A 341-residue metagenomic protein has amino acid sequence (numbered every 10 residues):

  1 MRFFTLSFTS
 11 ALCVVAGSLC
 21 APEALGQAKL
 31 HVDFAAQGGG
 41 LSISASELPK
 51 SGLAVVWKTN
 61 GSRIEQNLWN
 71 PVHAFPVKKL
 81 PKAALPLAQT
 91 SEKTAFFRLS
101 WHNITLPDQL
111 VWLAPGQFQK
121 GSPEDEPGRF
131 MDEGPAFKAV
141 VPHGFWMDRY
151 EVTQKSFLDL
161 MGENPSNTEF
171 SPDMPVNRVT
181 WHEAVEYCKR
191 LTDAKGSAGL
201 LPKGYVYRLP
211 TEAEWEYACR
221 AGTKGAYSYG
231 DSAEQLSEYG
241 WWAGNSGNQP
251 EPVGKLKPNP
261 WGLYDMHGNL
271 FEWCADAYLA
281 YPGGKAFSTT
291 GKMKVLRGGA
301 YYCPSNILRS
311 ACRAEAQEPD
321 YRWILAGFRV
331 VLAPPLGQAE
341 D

Functional and structural regions predicted by a protein language model:
M1-A11: Bacterial N-terminal signal peptides that target proteins for export
E23-L106: Short, composition-biased motifs enriched in small/polar/acidic residues
L48-P49, T59-I64, P123-D125, V152 (+6 more regions): Acidic glycine-/aspartate-rich tracts in secreted/extracellular proteins
T90-T94, K257-N259, S288-D341: Disulfide-stabilized, aromatic/cysteine-rich ligand-recognition loop
I104-S166, V179-H182, H267-G268, P334: A short glycine-rich, aromatic-capped structural motif
F118, S171-S237, W273, L279: Short, well-ordered surface patches within globular domains
G240-H267, E315-P319: Short, well-ordered junction/capping motifs at the entry into regular secondary structure
